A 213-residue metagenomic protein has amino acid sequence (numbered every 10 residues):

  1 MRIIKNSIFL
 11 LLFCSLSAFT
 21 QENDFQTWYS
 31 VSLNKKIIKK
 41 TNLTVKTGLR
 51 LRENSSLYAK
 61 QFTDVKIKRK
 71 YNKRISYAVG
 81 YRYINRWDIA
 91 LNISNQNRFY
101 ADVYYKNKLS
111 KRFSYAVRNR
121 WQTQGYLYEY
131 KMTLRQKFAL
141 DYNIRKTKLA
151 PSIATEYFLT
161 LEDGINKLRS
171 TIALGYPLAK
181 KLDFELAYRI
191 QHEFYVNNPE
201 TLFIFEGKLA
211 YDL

Functional and structural regions predicted by a protein language model:
M1-F25, L213: Bacterial Sec-dependent N-terminal signal peptides
Q21-A78, W87: Start-of-domain marker
F25-T27, A59-Q61, N95-F99, Y130-L134 (+2 more regions): Residues that define the transmembrane beta-barrel architecture of outer-membrane proteins
V31, T63-V65, A101-V103, Q136-F138 (+2 more regions): Membrane-embedded beta-strands of outer-membrane beta-barrel proteins, especially the hydrophobic/small aromatic
I37-K39, Y71-K73, Y105-L109, F138-K146 (+2 more regions): Outer-membrane beta-barrel proteins
K39-V45, K73-V79, S110-Y115, K146-P151 (+1 more regions): Repeated loop/turn-to-beta-strand initiation elements of outer-membrane beta-barrel proteins
T47-E53, Y81-W87, N107, W121-G125 (+3 more regions): Transmembrane beta-strands of outer-membrane beta-barrel pores
K68, V103, Y176, T201-L213: Outer-membrane beta-barrel "beta-signal"
